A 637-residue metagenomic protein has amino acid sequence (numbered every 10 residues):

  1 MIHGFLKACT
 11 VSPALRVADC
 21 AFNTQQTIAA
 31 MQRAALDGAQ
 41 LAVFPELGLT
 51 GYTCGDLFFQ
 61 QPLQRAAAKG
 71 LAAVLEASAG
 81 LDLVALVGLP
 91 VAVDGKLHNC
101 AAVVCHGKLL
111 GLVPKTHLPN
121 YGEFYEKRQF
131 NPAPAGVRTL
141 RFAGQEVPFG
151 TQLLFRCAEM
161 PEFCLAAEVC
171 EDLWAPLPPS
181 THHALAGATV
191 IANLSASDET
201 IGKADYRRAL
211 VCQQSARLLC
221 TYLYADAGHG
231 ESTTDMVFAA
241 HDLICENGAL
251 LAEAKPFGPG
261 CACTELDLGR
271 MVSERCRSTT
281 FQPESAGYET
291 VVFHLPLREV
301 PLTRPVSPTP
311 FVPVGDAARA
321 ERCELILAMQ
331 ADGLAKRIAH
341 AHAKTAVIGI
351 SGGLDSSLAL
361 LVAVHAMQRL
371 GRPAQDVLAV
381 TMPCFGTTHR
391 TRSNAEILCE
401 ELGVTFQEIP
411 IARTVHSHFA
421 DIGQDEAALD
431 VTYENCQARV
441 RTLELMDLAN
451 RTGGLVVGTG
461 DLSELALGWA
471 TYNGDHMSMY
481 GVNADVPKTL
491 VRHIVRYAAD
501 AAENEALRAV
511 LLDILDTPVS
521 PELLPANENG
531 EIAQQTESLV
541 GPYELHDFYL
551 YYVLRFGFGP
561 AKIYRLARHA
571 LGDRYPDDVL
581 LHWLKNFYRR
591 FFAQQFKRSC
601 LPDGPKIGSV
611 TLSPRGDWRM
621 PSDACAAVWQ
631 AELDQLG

Functional and structural regions predicted by a protein language model:
M1-V347, H365-A374, E401, F406: Enzyme catalytic cores with a strong preference for nitrogen-chemistry domains
L6-K7, N23, P161-C164, C220 (+5 more regions): ATP/NTP-dependent adenylation/nucleotidyl-transfer catalytic domains that generate, transfer, or process NMP-activated
